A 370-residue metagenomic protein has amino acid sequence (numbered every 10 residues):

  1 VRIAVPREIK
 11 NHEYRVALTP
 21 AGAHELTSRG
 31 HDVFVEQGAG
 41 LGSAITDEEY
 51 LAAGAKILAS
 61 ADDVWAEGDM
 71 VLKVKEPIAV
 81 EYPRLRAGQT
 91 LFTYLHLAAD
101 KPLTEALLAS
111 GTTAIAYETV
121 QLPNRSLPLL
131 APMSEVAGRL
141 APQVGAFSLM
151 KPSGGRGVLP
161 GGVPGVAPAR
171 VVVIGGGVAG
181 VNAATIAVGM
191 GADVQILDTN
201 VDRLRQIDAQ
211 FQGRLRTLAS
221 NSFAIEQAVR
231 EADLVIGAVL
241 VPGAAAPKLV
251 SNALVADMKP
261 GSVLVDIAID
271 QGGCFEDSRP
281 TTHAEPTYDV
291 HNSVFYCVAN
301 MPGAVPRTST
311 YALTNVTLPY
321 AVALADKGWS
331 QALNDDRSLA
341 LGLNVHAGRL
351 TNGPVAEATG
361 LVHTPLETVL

Functional and structural regions predicted by a protein language model:
R2, E8, A79-R170, V298-N300: Glycine/serine-rich phosphate-binding loop and adjoining beta1-alpha1 elements at the start of nucleotide-handling
R2-S110: An N-terminal-biased, well-structured beta-alpha scaffold segment characteristic of Rossmann-like dinucleotide-binding
P6-I45, P152-G237, T287: Glycine-rich phosphate/diphosphate-binding loop of Rossmann-like nucleotide-binding domains
V33, I57, L91, A114-I115 (+3 more regions): Hydrophobic beta-strand scaffold residues
D69, K75-E76, L95-H96, N221 (+3 more regions): Short glycine-/small-residue-rich Rossmann-like dinucleotide-binding loops
E118-L159, I269, C274-L370: Adenosine-phosphate binding glycine-rich loop
A209-N292: Rossmann-like adenosine-cofactor binding region
